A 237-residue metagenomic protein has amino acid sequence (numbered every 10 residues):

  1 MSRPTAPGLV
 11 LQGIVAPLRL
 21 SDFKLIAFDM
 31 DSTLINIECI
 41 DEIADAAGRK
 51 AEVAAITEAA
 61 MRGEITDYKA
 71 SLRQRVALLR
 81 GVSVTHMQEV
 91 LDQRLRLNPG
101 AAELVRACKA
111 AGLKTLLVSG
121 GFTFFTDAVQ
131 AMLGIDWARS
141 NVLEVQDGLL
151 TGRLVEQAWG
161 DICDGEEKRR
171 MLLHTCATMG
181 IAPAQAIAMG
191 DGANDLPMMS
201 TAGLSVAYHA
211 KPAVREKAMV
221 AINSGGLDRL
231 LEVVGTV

Functional and structural regions predicted by a protein language model:
S2, E89-V237: C-terminal cap/substrate-recognition subdomain and adjoining C-terminal extension of metal-dependent phosphatase-like
S2-L143, G225: Alpha-helical substrate-recognition element adjacent to the catalytic core
